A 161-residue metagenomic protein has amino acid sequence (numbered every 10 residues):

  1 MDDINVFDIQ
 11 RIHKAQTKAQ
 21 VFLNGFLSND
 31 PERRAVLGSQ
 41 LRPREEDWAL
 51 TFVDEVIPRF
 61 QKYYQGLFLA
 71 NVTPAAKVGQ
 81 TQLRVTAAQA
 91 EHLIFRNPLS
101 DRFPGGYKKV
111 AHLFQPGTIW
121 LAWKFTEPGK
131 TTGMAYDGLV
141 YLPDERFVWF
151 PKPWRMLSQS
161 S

Functional and structural regions predicted by a protein language model:
M1, Q159-S161: Short, solvent-exposed mixed-charge patches
M1-P31, D47: Short, low-complexity N-terminal intrinsically disordered segments enriched in polar/charged residues
A15, Q40-R44, A87, G117 (+1 more regions): Bulky hydrophobic/aromatic packing residues
S28-Y63: N-terminal, post-signal-peptide region of Sec/Tat-exported proteins
A49-T132: Surface-exposed, charged secondary-structure patches
W120-F125, T131-S158: Short beta-strand edge/turn micro-motifs at domain boundaries
